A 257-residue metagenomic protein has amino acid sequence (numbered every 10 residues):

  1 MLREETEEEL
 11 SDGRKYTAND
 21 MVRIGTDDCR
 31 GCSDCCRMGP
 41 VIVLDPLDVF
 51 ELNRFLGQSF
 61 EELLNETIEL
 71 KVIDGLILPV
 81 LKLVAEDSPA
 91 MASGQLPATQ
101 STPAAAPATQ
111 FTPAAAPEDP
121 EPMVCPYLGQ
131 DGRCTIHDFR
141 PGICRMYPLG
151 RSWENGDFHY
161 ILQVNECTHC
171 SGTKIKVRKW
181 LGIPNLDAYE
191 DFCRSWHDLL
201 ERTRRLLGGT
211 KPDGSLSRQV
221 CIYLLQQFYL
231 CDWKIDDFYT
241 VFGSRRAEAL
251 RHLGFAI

Functional and structural regions predicted by a protein language model:
M1-D34, M38-E61, N65-A90, P113 (+2 more regions): Short loop/turn segments that flank or connect secondary-structure elements
A98-A114: Long, intrinsically disordered low-complexity tandem-repeat segments
